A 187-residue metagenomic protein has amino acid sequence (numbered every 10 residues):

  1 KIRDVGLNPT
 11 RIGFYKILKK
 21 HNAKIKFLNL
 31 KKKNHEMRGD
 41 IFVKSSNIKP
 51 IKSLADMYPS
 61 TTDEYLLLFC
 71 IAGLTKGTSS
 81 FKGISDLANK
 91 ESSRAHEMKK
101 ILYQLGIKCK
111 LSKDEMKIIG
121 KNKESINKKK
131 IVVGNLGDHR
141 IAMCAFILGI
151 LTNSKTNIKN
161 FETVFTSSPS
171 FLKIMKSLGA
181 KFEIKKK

Functional and structural regions predicted by a protein language model:
K1-K187: Short, structured segments at the rim of ligand-binding sites
